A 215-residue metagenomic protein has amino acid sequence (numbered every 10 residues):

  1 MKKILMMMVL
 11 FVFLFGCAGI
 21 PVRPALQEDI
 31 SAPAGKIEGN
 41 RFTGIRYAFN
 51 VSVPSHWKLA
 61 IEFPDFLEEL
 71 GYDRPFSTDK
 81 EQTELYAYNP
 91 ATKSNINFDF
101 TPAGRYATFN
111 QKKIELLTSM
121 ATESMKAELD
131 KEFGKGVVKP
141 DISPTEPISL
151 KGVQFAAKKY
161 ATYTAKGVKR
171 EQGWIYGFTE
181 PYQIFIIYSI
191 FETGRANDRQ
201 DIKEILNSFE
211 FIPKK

Functional and structural regions predicted by a protein language model:
I4-M8, K112: Alpha-helical transmembrane segments
L5-M6, F15-T92, K139-D141, I148 (+3 more regions): N-terminal targeting sequences that direct proteins away from the cytosol to non-cytosolic compartments
F11-V12: Repetitive helical segments and hydrophobic/amphipathic motifs
D65-E180, I184-F185: Conserved polar/disulfide-associated segments of primarily extracytoplasmic proteins
